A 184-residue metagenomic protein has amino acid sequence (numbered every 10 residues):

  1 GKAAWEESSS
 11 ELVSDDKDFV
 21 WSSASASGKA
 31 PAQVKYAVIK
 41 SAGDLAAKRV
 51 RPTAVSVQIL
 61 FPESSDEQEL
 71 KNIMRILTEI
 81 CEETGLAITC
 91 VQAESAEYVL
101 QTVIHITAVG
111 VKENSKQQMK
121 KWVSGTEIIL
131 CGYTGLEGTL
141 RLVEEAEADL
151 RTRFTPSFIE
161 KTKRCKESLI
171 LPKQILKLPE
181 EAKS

Functional and structural regions predicted by a protein language model:
G1-S184: Helix-biased detector of long, well-ordered alpha-helical tracts
